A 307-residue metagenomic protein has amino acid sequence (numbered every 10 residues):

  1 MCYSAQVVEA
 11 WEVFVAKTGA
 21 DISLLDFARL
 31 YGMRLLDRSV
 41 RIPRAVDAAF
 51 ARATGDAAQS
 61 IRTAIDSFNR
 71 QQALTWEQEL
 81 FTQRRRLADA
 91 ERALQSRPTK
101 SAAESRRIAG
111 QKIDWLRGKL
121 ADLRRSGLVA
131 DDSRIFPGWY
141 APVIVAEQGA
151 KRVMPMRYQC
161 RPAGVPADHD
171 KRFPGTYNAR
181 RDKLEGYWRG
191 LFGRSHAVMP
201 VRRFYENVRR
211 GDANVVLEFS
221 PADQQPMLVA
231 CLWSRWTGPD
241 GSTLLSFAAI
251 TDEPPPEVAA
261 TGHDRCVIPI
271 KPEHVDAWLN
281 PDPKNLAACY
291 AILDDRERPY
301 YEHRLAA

Functional and structural regions predicted by a protein language model:
M1-A307: Short linear sequence motif anchored by a di-proline
